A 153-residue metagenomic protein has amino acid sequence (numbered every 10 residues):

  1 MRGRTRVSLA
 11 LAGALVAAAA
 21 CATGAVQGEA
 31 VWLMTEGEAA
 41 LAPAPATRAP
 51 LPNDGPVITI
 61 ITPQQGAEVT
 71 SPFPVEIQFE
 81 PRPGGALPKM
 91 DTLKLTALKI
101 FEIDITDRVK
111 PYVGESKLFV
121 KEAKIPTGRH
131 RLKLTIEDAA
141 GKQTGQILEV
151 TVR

Functional and structural regions predicted by a protein language model:
G24-P74, E80: Short, compositionally biased P/S/T/A/G/V-rich stretches that sit at domain boundaries
R82-L95: Solvent-exposed loop/turn segments flanking beta-strands in beta-repeat/beta-sandwich domains
P111-F119: Aromatic sugar-binding surface patches on proteins that engage polysaccharides or sugar-phosphate polymers
E122-R129: Surface-exposed, short loops/turns at beta-strand junctions within beta-sandwich domains
Q143-I147: Extracellular and select intracellular beta-sandwich modules with Ser/Thr-enriched, small-residue motifs on
E149-R153: Short beta-strand edge segments in extracellular beta-sheet folds
